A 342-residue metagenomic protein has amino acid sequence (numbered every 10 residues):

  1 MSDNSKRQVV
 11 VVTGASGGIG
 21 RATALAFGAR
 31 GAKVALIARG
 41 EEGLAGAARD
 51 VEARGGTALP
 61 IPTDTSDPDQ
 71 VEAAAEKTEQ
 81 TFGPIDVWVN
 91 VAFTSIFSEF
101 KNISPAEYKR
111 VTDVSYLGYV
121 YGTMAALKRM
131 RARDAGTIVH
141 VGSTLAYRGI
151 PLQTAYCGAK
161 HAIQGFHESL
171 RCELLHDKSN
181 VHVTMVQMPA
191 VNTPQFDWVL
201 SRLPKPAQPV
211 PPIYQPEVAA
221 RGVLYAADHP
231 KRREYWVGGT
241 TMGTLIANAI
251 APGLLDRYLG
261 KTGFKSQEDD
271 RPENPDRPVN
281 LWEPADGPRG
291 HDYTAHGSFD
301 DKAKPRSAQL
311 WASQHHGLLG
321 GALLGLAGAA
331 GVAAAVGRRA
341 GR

Functional and structural regions predicted by a protein language model:
S16-G17: Conserved glycine-rich cofactor-binding loop
R30-G46: Conserved glycine-rich Rossmann-like NAD(P)H-binding loop of the short-chain dehydrogenase/reductase
T63-A73, P105: The beta1-alpha1 cofactor-binding region of Rossmann-like NAD(H)/NADP(H)-dependent oxidoreductases
E99-F100, S104-K109: Substrate-binding pocket helix/loop in short-chain dehydrogenase/reductase
T123, A159: Active-site helix of classical SDR
S143: Residue(s) in the substrate-gating loop at a strand-loop-helix junction that position the organic substrate next
L175-R271: SDR active-site lid
